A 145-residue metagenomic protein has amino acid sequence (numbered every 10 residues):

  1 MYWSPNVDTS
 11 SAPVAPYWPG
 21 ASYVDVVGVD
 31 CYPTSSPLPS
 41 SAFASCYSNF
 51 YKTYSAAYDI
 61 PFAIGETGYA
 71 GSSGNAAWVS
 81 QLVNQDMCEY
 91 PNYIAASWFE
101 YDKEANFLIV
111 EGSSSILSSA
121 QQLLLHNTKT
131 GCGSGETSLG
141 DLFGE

Functional and structural regions predicted by a protein language model:
M1-S4, I64: A structural signal for short, well-ordered beta-strand segments and their strand-loop junctions that often border
S4, P39-T53, K103-S118: Short secondary-structure transition/capping segments
P5-P19, S41-Y54, A77-D86: Alpha-helical scaffolding within the catalytic cores of extracellular/periplasmic polymer-degrading hydrolases
P5-T9, P33, G68-Y69, D102: Active-site-proximal loop/turn and secondary-structure-junction residues that shape catalytic pockets, frequently
W18-P33, S115-K129: Short, Lys/Arg-enriched charge-dense amphipathic segments
S22-S73: Glycoside hydrolase catalytic-domain groove-lining segments
I60-E145: Substrate-binding cleft of secreted/luminal carbohydrate-active enzymes
